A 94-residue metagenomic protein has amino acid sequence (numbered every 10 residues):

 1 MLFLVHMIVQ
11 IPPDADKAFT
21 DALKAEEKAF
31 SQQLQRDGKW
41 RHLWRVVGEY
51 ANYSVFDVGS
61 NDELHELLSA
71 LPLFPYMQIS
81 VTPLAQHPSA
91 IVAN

Functional and structural regions predicted by a protein language model:
M1-N94: Conserved, structured core segments of small domains
